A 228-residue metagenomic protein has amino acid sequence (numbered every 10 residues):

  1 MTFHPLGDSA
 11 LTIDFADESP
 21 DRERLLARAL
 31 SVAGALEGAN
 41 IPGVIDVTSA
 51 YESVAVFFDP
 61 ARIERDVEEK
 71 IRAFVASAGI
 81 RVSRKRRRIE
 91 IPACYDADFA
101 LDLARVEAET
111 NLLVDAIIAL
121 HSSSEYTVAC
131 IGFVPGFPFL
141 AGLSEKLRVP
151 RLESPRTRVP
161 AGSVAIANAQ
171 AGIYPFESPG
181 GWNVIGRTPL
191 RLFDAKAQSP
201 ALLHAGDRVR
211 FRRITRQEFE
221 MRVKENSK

Functional and structural regions predicted by a protein language model:
M1-K228: Glycine-rich active-site loops that engage anionic ligands at enzyme catalytic sites
